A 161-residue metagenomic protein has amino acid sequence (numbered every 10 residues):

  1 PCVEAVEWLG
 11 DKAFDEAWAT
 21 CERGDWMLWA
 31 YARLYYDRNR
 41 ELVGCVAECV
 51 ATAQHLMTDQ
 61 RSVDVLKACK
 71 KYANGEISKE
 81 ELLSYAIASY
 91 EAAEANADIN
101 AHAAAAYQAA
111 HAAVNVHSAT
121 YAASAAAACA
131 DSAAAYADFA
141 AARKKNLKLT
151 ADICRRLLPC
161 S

Functional and structural regions predicted by a protein language model:
P1-S161: Short, glycine-biased loop/turn motifs at secondary-structure junctions and in low-complexity Ser/Thr/Pro-rich termini
